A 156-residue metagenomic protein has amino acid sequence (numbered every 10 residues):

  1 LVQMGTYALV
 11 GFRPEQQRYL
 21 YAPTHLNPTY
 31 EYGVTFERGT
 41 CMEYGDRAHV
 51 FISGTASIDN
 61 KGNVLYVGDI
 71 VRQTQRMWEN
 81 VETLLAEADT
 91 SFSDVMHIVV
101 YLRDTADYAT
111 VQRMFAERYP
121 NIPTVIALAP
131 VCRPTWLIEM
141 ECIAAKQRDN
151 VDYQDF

Functional and structural regions predicted by a protein language model:
L1-H97, Y101-F156: N-terminal presequence-like segments and the immediate start of the first folded domain
